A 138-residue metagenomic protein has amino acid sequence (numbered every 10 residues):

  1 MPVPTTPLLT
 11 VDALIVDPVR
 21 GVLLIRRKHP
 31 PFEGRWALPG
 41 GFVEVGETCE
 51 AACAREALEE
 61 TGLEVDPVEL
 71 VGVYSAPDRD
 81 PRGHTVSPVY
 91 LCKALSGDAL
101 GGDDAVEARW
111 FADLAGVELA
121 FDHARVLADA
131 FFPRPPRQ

Functional and structural regions predicted by a protein language model:
M1-V22: Conserved N-terminal beta-strand and adjoining loop/helix that marks the start of the Nudix/MutT-like hydrolase domain
P7, G34, R82-V86: Residue-level preference for beta-strand/loop junctions
T10, A37, E69, V89-L91 (+1 more regions): Conserved beta-strand segments that form the floor/walls of ligand-binding pockets within enzyme and binding domains
I15-V16, L24, C92-A94, W110: Conserved hydrophobic "DFG−1" position in protein kinase catalytic cores
G21-E59: Conserved Nudix-box catalytic region and its N-terminal flanking loop in Nudix hydrolases and closely related
L63-G72: A short coil-to-beta-strand element that immediately follows conserved catalytic motifs
Y74-D98, A130-R134: Active-site-adjacent beta-strand/loop module that shapes the phosphate/pyrophosphate-binding cleft
L91, L100-P133: NUDIX/MutT-family hydrolases
